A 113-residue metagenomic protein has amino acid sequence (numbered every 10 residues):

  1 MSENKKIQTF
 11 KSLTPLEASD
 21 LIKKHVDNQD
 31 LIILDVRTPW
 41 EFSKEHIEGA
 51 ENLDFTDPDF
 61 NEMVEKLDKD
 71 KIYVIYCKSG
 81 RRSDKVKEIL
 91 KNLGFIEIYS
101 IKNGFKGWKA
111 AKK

Functional and structural regions predicted by a protein language model:
M1-I32, P39-I72, K78-K113: Rhodanese-like catalytic fold shared by cysteine-dependent sulfurtransferases and DSP/PTP-type phosphatases
